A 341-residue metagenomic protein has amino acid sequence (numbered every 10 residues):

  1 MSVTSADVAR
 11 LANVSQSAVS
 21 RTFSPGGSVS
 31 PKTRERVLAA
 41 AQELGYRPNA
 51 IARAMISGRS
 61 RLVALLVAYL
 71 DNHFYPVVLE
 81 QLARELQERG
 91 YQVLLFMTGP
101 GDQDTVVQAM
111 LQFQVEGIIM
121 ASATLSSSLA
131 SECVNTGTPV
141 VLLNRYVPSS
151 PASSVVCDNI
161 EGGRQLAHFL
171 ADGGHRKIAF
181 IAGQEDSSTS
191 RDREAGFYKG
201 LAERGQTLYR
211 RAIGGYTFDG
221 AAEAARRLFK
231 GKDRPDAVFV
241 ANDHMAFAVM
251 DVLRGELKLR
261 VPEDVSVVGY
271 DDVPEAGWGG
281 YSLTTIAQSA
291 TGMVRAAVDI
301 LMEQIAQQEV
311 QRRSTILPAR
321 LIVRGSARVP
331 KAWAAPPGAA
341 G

Functional and structural regions predicted by a protein language model:
M1-R59, R328, A334, A340-G341: N-terminal helix-turn-helix DNA-binding module of bacterial transcription factors
S15, R61, E116, H175-K177 (+2 more regions): Short acidic/polar active-site loop segments enriched in Thr and Asp
Q16-R21, M55-D71, S153, F169 (+1 more regions): Short beta-strand segments enriched in small/hydrophobic residues
A50, V67-V77, L95-Q103, R145 (+7 more regions): Hinge/beta->alpha junction and helix N-cap segments in small-molecule ligand-binding domains
L62-H168, D172, L228-K230, R234 (+1 more regions): Alpha-helical recognition/docking segments in bacterial nutrient-uptake and carbohydrate-utilization systems
V115-S122, A179-I181, R211-A212, K232-H244 (+1 more regions): Periplasmic-binding protein-like
R227-G341: Flexible loop/turn connectors
